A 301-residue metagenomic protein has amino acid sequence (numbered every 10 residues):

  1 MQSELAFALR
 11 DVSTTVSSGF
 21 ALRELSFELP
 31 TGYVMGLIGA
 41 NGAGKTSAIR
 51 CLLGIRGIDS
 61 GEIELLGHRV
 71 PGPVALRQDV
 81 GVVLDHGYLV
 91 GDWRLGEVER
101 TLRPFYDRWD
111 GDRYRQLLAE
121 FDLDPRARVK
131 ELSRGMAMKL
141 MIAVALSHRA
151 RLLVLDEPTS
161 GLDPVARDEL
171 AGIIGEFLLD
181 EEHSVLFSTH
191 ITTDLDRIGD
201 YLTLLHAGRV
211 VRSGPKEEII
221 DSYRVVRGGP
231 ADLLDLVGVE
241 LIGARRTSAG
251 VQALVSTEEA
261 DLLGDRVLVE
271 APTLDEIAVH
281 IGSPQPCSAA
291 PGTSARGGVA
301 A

Functional and structural regions predicted by a protein language model:
F7-L9, L22: Conserved structural motif at the start of ABC-family nucleotide-binding domains
I38-A40: The feature captures the beta-strand-to-loop junction immediately N-terminal to the Walker
L53: Helix-to-loop junction immediately C-terminal to a conserved catalytic motif
S60-G72, L76: Conserved ABC transporter NBD signature motif
L84-L140: ABC-family P-loop ATPase nucleotide-binding domains
L153-E157, L162: Catalytic Walker B motif of ABC-type/P-loop ATPase nucleotide-binding domains
L170-V255: ABC transporter nucleotide-binding domain
